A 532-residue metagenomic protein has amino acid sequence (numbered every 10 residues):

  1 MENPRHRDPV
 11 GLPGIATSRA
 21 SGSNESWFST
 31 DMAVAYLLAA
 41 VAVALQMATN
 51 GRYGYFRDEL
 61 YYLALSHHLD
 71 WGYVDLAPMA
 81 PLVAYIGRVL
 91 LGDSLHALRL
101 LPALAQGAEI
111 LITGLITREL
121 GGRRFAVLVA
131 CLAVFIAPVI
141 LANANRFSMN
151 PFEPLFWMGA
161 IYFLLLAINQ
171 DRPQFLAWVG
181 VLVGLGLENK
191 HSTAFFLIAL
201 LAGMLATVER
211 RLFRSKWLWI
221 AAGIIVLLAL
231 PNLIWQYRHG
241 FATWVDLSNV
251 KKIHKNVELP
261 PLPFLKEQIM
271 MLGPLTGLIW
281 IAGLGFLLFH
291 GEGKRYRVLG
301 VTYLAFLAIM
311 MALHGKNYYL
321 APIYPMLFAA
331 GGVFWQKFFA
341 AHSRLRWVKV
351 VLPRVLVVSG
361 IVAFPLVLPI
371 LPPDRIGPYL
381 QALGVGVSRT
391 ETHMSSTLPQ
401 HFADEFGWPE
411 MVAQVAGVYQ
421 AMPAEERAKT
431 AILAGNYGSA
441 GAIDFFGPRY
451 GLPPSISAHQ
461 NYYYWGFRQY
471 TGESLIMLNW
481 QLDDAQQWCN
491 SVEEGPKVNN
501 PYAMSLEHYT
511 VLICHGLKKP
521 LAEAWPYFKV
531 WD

Functional and structural regions predicted by a protein language model:
Y36, L100-G121, G159, F163: Transmembrane-helix motifs of polytopic, lipid-linked glycan transferases
A39, A130-F135, A142, V183 (+2 more regions): Short helix- or helix-capping micro-motifs that position conserved polar/aromatic residues at function-defining sites
T49-Y62, G72-A84, G92-H96: Extracytoplasmic catalytic/substrate-binding loops of multi-pass membrane glycan-assembly enzymes
H68, F163, F175-K190, A202 (+2 more regions): Membrane-interface alpha helices of multi-pass inner-membrane proteins
R118-G121, A160-L176, L284-E292: Membrane-interface transmembrane helices that cradle and orient dolichyl/undecaprenyl
N145-E153: Short acidic/glycine- and proline-prone juxtamembrane loop motifs at membrane-interface regions of multi-pass membrane
L166-G184, S215, W219, G223 (+1 more regions): Short hydrophobic alpha-helices at membrane interfaces in multi-pass membrane enzymes
A194-Y296, M310, F364-R375: Transmembrane-lumen/periplasm boundary regions of multi-pass, lipid-linked membrane glycan transferases
